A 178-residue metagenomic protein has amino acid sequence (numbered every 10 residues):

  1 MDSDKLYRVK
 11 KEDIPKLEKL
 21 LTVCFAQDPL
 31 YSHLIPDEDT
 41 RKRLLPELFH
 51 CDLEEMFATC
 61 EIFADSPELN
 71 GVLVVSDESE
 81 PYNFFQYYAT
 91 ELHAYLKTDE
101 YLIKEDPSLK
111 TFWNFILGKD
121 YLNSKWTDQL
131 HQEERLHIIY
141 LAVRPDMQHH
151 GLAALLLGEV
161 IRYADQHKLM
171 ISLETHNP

Functional and structural regions predicted by a protein language model:
K5-K19, Q27: A short beta-loop-alpha structural element at the N-terminal edge of CoA-dependent acyl/N-acetyltransferase catalytic
K19-D39, D52-E55: Helix-loop element at the rim of GNAT/NAT acetyltransferase active sites that forms part of the acceptor-substrate
E38-I62: Active-site rim helix/loop that mediates acceptor-substrate recognition in acyltransferases
F57-S76: Conserved beta-hairpin
V74-Y140: Conserved acyl-donor/pantetheine-binding loop and adjacent beta-alpha core of acyl/acetyltransferases and related
R135-L136, A164-H176: Conserved GNAT acetyl-CoA-binding A-motif
I139-Q148, S172-P178: Conserved beta-strand-loop-alpha-helix junction that forms the acyl-donor binding cleft
Y140-V143, H149-R162: Conserved acetyl-CoA-binding loop-helix of GNAT-fold acetyltransferases
